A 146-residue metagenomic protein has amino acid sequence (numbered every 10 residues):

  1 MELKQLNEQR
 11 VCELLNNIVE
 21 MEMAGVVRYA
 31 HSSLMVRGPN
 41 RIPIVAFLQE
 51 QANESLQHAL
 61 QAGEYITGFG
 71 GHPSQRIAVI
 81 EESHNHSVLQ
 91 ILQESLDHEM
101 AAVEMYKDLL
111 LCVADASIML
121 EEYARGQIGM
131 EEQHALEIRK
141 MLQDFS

Functional and structural regions predicted by a protein language model:
M1-S146: Iron-associated oxidoreductase/ferritin-like identity signal
